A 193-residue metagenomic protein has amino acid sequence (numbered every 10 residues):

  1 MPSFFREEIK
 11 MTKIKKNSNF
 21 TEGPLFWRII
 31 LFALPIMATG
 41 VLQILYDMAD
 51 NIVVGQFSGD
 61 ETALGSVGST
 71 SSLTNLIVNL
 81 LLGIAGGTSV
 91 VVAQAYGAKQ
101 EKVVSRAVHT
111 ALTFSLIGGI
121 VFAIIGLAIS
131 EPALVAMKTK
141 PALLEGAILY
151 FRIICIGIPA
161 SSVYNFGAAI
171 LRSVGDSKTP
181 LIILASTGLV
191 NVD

Functional and structural regions predicted by a protein language model:
M1-A33, V92-P159: Short alpha-helical transmembrane segments in multi-pass integral membrane proteins
E22, F26-L45, A49, L73-L80 (+2 more regions): Residue-level signal for short hydrophobic patches within transmembrane helices of multi-pass membrane transporters
I36, G40, I52, V90 (+2 more regions): Transmembrane alpha-helix boundary and packing residues in multipass membrane permease domains and related
L45, A49-I52, I124-P132, G167 (+2 more regions): Structural signature of transmembrane alpha-helix termini at the membrane-water interface
V54-N75, P141-G146: Interfacial/gating helices of multi-pass transporter permease domains
L64-I124, S161-P180: Small-residue-rich hydrophobic transmembrane alpha-helices
G126, T179-D193: Alpha-helical transmembrane segments of multi-pass membrane transporters and transport-associated inner-membrane enzymes
